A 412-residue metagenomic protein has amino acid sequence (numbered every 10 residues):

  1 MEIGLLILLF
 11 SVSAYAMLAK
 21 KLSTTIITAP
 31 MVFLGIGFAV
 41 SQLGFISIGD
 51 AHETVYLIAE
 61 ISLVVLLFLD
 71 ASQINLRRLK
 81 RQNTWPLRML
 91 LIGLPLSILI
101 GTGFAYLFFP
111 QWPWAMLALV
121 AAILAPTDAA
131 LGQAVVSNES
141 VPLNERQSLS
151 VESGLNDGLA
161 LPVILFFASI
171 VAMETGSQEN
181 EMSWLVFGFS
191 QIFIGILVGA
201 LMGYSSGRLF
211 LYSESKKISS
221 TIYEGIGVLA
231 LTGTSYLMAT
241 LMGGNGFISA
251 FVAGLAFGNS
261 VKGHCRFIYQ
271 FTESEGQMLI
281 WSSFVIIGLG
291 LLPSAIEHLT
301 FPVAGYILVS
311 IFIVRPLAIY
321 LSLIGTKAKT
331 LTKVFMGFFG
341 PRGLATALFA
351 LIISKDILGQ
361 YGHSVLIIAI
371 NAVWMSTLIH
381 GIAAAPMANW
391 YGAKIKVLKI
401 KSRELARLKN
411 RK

Functional and structural regions predicted by a protein language model:
M1-K412: Transmembrane helical cores of multi-pass secondary ion antiporters/exchangers
